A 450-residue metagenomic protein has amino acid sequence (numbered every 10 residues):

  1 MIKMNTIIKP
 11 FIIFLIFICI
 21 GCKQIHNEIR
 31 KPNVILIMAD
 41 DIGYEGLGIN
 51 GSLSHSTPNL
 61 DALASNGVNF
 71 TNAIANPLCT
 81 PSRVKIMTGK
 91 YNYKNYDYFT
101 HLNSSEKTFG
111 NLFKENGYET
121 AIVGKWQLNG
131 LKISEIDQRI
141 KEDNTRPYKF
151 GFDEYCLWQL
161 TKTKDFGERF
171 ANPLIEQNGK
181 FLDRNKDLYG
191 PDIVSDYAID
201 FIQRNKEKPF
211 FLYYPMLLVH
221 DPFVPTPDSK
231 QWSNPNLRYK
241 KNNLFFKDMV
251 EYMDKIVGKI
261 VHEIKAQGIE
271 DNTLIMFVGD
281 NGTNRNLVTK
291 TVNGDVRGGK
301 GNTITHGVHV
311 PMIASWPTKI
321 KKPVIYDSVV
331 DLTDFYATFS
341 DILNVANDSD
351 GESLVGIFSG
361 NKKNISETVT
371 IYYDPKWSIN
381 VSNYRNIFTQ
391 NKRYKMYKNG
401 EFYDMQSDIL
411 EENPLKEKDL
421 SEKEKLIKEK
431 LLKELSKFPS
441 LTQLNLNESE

Functional and structural regions predicted by a protein language model:
M1-K3: Short, Lys/Arg-enriched N-terminal segments with co-localized hydrophobic residues within the first ~10-30 amino acids
N5-I7, C22-K398, M405, I409-S449: Formylglycine-dependent sulfatase
I7-I18: Sec-dependent N-terminal signal peptides
